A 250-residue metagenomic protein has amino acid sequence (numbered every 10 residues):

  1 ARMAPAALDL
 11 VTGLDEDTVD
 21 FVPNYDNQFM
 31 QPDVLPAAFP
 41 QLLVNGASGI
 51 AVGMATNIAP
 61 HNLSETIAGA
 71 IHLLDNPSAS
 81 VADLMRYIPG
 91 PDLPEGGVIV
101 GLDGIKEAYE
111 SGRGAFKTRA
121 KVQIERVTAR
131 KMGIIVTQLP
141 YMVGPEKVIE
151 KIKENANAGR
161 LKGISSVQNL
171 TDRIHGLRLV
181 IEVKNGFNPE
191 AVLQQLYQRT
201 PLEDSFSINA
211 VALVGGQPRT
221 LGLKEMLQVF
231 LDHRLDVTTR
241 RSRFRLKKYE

Functional and structural regions predicted by a protein language model:
R2: Cofactor-binding active-site loop characterized by glycine-rich and histidine/acidic residues
P5-D9, L14-D17, S48, M54-E250: C-terminal interaction appendages of subunits in large macromolecular complexes
D9-A38: P-loop NTPase nucleotide-binding/switch module
Q28-V44, G49-V52, N57: Long insertion/accessory domains within large nucleic-acid-processing enzymes
